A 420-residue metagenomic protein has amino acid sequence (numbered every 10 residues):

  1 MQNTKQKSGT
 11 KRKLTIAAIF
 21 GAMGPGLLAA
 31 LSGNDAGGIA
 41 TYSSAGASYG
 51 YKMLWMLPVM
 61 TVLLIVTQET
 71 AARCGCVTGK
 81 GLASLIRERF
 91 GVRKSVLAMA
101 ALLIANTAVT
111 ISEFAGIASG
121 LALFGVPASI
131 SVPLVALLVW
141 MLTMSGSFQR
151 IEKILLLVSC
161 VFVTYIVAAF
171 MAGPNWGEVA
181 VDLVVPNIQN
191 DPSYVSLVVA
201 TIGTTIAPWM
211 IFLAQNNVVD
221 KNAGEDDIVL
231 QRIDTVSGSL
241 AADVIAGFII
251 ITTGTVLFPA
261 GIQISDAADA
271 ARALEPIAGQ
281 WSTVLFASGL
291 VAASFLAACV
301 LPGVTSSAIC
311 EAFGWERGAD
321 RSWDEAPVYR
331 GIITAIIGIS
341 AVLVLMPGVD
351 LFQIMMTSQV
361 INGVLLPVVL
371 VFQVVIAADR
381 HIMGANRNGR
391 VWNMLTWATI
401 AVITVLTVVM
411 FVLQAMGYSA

Functional and structural regions predicted by a protein language model:
Q2-K7, T41-G46, E69-K94, A260-E275 (+3 more regions): Flexible loop linkers connecting adjacent transmembrane helices in multi-pass alpha-helical membrane transporters
A17, S44-E69, A83, R87 (+3 more regions): Extracellular loop-to-transmembrane helix junctions
A29, M56-F90, A98-A108, T253: Juxtamembrane transmembrane-helix boundary signature
L63-A71, R93-E113, A122-S147, G203-T204 (+1 more regions): Helix-loop-helix module between adjacent transmembrane segments
I65-R73, V77, V218-V219, L240-D269: Extracellular/periplasmic helix-exit of transmembrane alpha-helices
V92-R93, S129-L134, S237, A241 (+3 more regions): Loop-to-transmembrane helix boundary motifs in multi-pass membrane proteins
L97-M99, L123-M144, V161-Y165, P327-V342 (+1 more regions): Transmembrane alpha-helical segments of multi-pass small-molecule transport proteins
C160-N187, V195-N216, F372-H381, L406-Y418: Hydrophobic alpha-helical segments and their helix-loop junctions in multi-pass secondary transporters
